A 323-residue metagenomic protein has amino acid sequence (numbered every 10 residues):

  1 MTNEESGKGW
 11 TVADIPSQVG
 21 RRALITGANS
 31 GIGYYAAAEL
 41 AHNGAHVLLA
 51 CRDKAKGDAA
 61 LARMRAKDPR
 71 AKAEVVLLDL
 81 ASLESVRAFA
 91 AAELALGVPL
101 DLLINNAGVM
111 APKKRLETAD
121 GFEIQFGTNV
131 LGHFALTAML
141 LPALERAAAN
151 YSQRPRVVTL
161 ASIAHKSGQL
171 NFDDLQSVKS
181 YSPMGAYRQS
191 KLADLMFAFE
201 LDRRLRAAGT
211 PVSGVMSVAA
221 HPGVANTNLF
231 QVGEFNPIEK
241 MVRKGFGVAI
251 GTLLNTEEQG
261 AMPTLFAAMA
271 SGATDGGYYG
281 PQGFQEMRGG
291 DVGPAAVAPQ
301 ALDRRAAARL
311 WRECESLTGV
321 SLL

Functional and structural regions predicted by a protein language model:
T2-E239, L317-L323: Rossmann-fold NAD(P)H-dependent dehydrogenase/reductase core
L49, L78, T252, P299-L302: Pocket-edge positions in alpha/beta enzyme catalytic cores
D120, I124, Y181-G185, V248-G251 (+1 more regions): Short coil/turn segments at secondary-structure junctions
S190, K244-A295, L302-A308, R312: C-terminal helical subdomain
